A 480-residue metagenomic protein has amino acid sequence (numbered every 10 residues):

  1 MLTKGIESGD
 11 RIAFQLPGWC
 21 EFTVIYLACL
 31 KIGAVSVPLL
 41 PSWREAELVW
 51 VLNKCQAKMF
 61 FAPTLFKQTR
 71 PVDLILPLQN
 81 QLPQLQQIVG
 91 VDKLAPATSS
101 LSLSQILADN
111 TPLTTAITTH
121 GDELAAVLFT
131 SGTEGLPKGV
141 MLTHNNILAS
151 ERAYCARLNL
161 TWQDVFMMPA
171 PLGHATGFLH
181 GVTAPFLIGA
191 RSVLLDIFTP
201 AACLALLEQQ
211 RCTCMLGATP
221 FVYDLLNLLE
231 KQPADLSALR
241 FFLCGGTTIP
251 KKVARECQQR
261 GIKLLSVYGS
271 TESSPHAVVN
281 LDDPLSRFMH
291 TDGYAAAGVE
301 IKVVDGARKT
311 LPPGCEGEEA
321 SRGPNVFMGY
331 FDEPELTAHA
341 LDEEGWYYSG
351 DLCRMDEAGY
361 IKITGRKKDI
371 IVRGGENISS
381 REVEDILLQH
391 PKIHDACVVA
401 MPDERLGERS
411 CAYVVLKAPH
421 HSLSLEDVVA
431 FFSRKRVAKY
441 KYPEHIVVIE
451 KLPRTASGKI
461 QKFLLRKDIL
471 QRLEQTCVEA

Functional and structural regions predicted by a protein language model:
M1-E47, N377: Conserved AMP-binding/adenylate-forming
T3-K4, I32-S104, A418: Structural core segment of the AMP-binding/adenylate-forming
F14, W43-W50, F60-A62, M215 (+6 more regions): AMP-binding/adenylate-forming catalytic core of the ANL superfamily
G90, A95, L107-F129, L136 (+1 more regions): Conserved pre-ATP/AMP-binding loop-to-beta segment of ANL
A125-A149: Conserved AMP-binding A3 loop
L148-V165, G173-C214, D224, L228: Conserved AMP-binding/adenylation subdomain of ANL enzymes
L187, C212-G217, L226-R287, E300 (+1 more regions): Gly/Ser/Thr-rich phosphate-binding loop
Y294-G298, A307-A340, I378: Conserved ATP/PPi-binding loop(s) of AMP-dependent carboxylate-activating enzymes
